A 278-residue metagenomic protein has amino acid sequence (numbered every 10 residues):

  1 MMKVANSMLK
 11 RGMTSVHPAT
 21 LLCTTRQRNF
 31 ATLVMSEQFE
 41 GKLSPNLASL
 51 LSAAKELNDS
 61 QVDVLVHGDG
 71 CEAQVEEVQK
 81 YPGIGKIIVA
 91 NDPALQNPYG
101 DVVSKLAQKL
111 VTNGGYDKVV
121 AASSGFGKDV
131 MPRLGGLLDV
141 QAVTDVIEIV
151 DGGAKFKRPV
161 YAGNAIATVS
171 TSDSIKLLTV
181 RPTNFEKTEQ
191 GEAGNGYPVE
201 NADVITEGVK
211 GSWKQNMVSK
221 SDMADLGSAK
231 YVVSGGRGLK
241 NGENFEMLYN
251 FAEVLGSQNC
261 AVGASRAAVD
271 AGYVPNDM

Functional and structural regions predicted by a protein language model:
M1-M278: N-terminal glycine-rich FAD/FM-binding segment characteristic of electron-transfer flavoproteins
